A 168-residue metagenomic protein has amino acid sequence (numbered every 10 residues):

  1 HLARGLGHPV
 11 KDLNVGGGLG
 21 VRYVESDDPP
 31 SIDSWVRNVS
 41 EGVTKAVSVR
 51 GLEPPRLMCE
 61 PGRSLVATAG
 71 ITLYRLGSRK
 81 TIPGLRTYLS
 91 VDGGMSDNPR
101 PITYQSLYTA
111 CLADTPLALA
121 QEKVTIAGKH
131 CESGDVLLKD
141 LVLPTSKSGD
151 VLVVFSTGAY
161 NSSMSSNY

Functional and structural regions predicted by a protein language model:
H1-N14, V21-V24, G42, V47: Active-site-proximal beta-alpha core segment in soluble small-molecule metabolic enzymes
G7-P9, D33, R37: Conserved structured core elements
L13-G20, C59-R63: Glycine-rich beta-strand-to-loop/alpha-helix junction loops that act as flexible
V24-S34: Glycine-rich tight-turn/loop motif centered on a GG-T
N38, T44-V47, L52-Y168: Charged (often Lys/Glu-rich) extended helix/loop segments that serve as interaction or gating elements
